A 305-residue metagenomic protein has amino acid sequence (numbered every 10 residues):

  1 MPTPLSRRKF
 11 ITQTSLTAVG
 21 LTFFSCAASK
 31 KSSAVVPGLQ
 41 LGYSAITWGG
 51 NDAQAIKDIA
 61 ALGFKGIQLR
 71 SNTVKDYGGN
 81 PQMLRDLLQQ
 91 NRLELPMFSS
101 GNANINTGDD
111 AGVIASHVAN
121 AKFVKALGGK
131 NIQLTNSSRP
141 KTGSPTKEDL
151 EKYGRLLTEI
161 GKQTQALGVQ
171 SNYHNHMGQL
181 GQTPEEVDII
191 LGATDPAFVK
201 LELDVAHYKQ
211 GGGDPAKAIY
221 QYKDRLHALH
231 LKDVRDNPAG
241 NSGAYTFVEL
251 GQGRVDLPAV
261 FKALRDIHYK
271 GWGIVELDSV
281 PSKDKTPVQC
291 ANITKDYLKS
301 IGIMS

Functional and structural regions predicted by a protein language model:
P2-L41, G49, A53-A60, P184-V199 (+1 more regions): Histidine-acidic metal/acid-base catalytic patches
T14-L16, G20-F23, T107-L201: Active-site acidic/histidine proton-transfer and metal-coordination neighborhood in alpha/beta enzyme cores
A34-V36, I56-A61, G78-M97, V118-G129 (+4 more regions): Acidic (Asp/Glu)-rich catalytic clusters
L39-S44, I67-L69, L95-S100, I132-L134 (+4 more regions): Hydrophobic faces of well-ordered beta-strands that scaffold small-molecule active sites in alpha/beta enzyme cores
I46-A53, R70-P81, A103-V113, P140-S144 (+4 more regions): Acidic-and-aromatic substrate-binding clefts and catalytic sites of carbohydrate-active enzymes
F64: Conserved acetyl-CoA-binding loop of GNAT-fold acetyltransferases
L93-A103, K122-K130, G161, K200-H207 (+2 more regions): Short, basic, helix/turn surface patches
G101, S137, N241-Y245: Vicinal oxygen chelate
